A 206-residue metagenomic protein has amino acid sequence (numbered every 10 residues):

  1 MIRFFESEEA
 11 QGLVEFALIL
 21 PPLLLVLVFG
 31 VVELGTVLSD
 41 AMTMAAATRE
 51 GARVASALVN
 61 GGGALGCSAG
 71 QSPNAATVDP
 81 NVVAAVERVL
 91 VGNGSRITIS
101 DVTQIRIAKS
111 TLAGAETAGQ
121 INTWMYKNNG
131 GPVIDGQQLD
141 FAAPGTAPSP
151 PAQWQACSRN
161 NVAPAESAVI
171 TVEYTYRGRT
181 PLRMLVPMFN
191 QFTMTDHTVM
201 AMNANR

Functional and structural regions predicted by a protein language model:
M1-E9: N-terminal leader/signal peptides at the extreme start of proteins
F5, L13, T171: Conserved beta-strand segments that form the floor/walls of ligand-binding pockets within enzyme and binding domains
E9-L24: N-terminal signal-anchor/signal peptide hydrophobic helix marking the start of the first transmembrane segment
G12, A46, E50: Conserved catalytic helix of short-chain dehydrogenase/reductases
P21-G35: Short, strongly hydrophobic transmembrane alpha-helices
T36-A46: Alpha-helical transmembrane segments
A41, R49-R206: Short, conserved structural patches
